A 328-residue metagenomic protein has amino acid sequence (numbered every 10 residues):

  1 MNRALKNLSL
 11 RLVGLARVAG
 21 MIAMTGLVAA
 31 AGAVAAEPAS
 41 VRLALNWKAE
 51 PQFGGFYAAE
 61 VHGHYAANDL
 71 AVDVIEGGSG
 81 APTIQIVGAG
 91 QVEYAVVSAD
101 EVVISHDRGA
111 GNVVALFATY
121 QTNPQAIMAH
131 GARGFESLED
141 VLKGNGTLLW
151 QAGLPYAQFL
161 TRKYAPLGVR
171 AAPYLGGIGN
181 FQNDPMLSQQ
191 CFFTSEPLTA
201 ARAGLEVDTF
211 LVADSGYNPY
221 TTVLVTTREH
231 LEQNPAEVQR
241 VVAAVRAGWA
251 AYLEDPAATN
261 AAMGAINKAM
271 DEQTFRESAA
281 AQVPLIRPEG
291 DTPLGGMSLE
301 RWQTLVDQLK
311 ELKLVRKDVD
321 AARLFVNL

Functional and structural regions predicted by a protein language model:
M1-G14: N-terminal secretory signal peptides that target proteins for export/translocation
G14-A29: Bacterial N-terminal signal peptides
A31-A35: Sec/Tat signal peptide C-region and signal peptidase I cleavage site
E37-Y174, I178-N183, L187-C191: Short, glycine-/small- and polar/acidic-enriched structural segments that line small-molecule recognition paths
L70, L205, L314: Short phosphate-binding/catalytic loops that engage adenosine nucleotides
E101, R133, Y174-A269: Pocket-lining segment of extracytoplasmic ligand-binding domains
E232-L314: Secondary-structure end/capping motifs
N327-L328: Long, low-complexity C-terminal extensions of enzymes
